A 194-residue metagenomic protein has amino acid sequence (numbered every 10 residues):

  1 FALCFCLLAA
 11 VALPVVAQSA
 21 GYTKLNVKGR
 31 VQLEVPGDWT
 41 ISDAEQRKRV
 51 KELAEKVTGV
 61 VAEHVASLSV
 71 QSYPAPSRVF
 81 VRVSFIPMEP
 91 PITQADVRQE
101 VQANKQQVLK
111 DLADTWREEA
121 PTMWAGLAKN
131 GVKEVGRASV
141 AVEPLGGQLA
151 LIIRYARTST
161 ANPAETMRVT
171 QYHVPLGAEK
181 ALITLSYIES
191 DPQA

Functional and structural regions predicted by a protein language model:
A2-P14: Bacterial N-terminal signal peptides
Q18-A20: Boundary of Sec targeting at the N-terminus
Y22, D38-I41, V132: Short glycine-aromatic motifs
Y22-Q32, T122-A125, A194: Short aromatic-glycine motifs in intrinsically disordered, low-complexity regions
K28-R49: Proline-anchored loop/turn motifs at beta-strand termini and strand-loop-strand connectors
W39, A178-A194: Surface-exposed amphipathic alpha-helical segments
E45-R168: Conserved polar/disulfide-associated segments of primarily extracytoplasmic proteins
Y172-G177: A short, hydrophobic, proline-anchored segment that marks a local hinge/packing element in signaling and regulatory
